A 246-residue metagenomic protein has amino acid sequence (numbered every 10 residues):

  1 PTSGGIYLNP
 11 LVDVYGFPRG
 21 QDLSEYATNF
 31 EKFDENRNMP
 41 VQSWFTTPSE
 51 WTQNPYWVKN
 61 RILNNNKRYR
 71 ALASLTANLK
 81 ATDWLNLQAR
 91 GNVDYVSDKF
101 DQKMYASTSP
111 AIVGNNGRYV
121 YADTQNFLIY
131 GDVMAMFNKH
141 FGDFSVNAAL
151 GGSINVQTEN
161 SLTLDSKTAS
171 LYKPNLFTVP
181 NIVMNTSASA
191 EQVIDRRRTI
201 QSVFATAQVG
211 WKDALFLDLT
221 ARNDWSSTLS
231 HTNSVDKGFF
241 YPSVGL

Functional and structural regions predicted by a protein language model:
P1-R70, Q88-Q201, T228-V235: Surface-exposed loop/interface segments of Gram-negative outer-membrane beta-barrel transport/assembly proteins
A71-L75, F127-V133, Q201-A207, N223 (+1 more regions): Hydrophobic, lipid-facing positions within transmembrane beta-strands of outer-membrane proteins
L75, A89, A148-L150, L219 (+1 more regions): Membrane-embedded beta-strand positions of outer-membrane beta-barrel proteins
L75, L79, V209, D213-A214: Extended, hydrophobic/aromatic-rich amphipathic alpha-helical segments that build helical scaffolds
K80-T82, H140-G142, K212: Outer-membrane beta-barrel channels and translocator barrels
R90, I200, T206-G210, L217: Exposed, low-structure sequence patches enriched in small/polar residues
V93, V209-W211, A221-N223: Short, small-residue-rich loop/turn micro-motifs
D218-L229: Transmembrane beta-strand segments that form the barrel wall of outer-membrane beta-barrel proteins
